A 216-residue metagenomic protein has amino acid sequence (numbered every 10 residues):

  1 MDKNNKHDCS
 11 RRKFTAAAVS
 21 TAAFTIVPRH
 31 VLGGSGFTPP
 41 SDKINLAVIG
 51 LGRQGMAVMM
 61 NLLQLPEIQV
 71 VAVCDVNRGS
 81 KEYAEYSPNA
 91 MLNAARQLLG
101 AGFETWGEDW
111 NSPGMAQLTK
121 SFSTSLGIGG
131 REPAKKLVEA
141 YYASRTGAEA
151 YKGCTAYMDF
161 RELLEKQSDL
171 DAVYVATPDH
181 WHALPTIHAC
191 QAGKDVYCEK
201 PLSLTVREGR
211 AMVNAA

Functional and structural regions predicted by a protein language model:
D2-A192, N214: N-terminal glycine-/serine-/threonine-rich beta1-alpha1-beta2 phosphate-ribose binding loop of Rossmann-like
W181, Y197, G209-R210: Tryptophan-centric aromatic hotspots in well-structured domains and transmembrane helices
A192-T205: ADP-ribose/adenylate-binding Rossmann-like module
L202-A216: Rossmann-fold NAD(P)-binding glycine/threonine-rich loop
